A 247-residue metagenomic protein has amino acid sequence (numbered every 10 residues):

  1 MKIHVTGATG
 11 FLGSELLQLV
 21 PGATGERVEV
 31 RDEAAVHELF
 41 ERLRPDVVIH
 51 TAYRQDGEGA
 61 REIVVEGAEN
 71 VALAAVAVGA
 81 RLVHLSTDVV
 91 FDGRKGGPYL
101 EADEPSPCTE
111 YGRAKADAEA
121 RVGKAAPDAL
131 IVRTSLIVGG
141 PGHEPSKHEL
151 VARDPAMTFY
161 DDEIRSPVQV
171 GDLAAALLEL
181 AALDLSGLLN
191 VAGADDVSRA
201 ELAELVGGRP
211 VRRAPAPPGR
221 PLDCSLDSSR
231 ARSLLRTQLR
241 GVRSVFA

Functional and structural regions predicted by a protein language model:
M1-V20: N-terminal Rossmann NAD(P)H-binding glycine-rich loop of SDR-like oxidoreductase domains
T6, V48-A52, L82-D88, V132-T134: SDR active-site strand-loop-helix element
F11, A174-A176, A182-D223: Mid/C-terminal beta-alpha module of Rossmann-like enzyme folds, strongest in SDR-family dehydrogenases/epimerases
V30-N70, V76: NAD(P)H-binding glycine-rich loop region in Rossmannoid oxidoreductase-like domains and their noncatalytic homologs
D32, G67-N70, R81, G112-A118 (+1 more regions): Conserved cofactor-binding/catalytic machinery of classical short-chain dehydrogenase/reductase
E62, G67, V90-V132, V138-G139: Catalytic helix-loop patch of NAD(P)-dependent Rossmann-fold dehydrogenases
A120-R165, G171-D172: NAD(P)-dependent short-chain dehydrogenase/reductase
R209-R212, G219-A247: C-terminal amphipathic/interface module of NAD(P)-dependent oxidoreductases and related NAD-binding regulators
